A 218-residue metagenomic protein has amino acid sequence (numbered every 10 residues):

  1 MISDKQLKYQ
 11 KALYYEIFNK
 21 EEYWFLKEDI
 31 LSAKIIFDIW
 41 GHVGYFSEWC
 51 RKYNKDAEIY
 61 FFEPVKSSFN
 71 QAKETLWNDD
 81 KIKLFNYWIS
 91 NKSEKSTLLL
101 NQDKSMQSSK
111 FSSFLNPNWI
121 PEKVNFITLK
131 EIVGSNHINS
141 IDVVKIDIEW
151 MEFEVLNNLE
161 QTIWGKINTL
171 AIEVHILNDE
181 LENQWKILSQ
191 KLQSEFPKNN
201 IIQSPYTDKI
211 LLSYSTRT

Functional and structural regions predicted by a protein language model:
M1-T218: Phosphate/nucleotide-binding beta-alpha loop and adjacent structural elements of enzyme active sites
